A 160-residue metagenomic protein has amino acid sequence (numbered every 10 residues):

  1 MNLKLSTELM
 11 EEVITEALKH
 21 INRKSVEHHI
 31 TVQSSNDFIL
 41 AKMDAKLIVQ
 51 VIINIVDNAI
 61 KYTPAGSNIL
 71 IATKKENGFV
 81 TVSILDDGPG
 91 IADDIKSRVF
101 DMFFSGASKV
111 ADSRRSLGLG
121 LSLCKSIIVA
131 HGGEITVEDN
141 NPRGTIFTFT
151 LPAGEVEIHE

Functional and structural regions predicted by a protein language model:
K4-L9, H29-I39: Conserved catalytic submotifs in the C-terminal HATPase_c
A59-I60: Short helix-loop "hinge" at the ATP-lid/N-box region of the Bergerat-fold HATPase_c
G66-G78: Short beta-strand/loop element within the Bergerat-fold HATPase_c
I91-F103: Short conserved segment of the HATPase_c
F104-R115: Glycine-rich ATP-lid/hinge loop adjacent to the conserved G-boxes
G120, C124: Short alpha-helical Gxxx[C/S/T] motif in the catalytic ATP-binding
